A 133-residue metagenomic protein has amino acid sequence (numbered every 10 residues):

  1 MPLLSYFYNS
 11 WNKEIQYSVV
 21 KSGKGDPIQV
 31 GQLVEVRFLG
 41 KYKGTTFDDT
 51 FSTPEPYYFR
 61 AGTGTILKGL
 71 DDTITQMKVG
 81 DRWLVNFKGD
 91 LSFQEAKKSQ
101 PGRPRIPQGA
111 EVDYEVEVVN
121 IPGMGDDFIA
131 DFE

Functional and structural regions predicted by a protein language model:
M1-E133: Cross-family detector of peptidyl-prolyl cis-trans isomerase
